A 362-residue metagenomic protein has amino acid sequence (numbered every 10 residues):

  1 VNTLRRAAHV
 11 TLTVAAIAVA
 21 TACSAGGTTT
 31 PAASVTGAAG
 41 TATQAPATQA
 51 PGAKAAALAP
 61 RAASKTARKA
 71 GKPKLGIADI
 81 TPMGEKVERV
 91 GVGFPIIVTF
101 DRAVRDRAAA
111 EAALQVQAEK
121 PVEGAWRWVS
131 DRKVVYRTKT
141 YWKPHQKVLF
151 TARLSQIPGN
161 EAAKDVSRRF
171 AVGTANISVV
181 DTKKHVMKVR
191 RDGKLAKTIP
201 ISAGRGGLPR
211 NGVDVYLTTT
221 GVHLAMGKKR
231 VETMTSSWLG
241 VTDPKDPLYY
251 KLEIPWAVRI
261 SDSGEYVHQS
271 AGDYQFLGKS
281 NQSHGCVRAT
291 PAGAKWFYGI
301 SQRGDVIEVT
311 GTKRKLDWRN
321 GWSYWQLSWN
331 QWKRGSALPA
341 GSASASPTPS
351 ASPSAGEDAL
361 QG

Functional and structural regions predicted by a protein language model:
N2-V19, S24-A175: Acidic, low-complexity Ser/Thr/Gly/Pro-rich repeat segments typical of extracellular/periplasmic and surface-exposed
A50, T66-A70, R168-R191, P209-R210 (+1 more regions): Low-complexity, Pro/Ser/Thr- and charge-rich linker/hinge segments at domain boundaries
G84-V87, Y136-K139, G212, P244 (+2 more regions): Second-shell loop/turn segments in exported
I97-T99, V179, K188, L224-M226 (+3 more regions): Soluble periplasmic/extracytoplasmic beta-strand elements of cell-envelope proteins
D101-R105, E119, D131, K139-Y141 (+10 more regions): Solvent-exposed coil/turn segments that connect beta secondary-structure elements in extracytoplasmic/periplasmic
T174-A175, L217-T220, T235-G362: Exported/periplasmic cell-wall-interacting domains
T198-P200, V222: Residue-level detector of high-confidence beta-strand sites
V215-E232: Short, solvent-exposed cationic patches
